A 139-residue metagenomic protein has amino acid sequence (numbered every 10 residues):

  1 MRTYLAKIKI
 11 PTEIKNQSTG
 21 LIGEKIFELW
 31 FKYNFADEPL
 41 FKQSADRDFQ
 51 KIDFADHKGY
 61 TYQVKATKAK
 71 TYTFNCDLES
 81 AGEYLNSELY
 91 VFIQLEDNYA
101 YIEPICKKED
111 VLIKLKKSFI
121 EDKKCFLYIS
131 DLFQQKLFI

Functional and structural regions predicted by a protein language model:
M1-Y60, K65-I139: Nucleic-acid endonuclease domains
